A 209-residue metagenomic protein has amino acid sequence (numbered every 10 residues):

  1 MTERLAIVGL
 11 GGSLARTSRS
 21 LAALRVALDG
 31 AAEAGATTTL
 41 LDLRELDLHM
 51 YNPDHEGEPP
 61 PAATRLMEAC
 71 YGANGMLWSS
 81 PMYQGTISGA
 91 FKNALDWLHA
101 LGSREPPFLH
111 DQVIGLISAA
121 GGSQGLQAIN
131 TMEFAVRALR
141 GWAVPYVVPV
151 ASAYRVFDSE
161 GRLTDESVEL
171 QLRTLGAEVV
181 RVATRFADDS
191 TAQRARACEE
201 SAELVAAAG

Functional and structural regions predicted by a protein language model:
T2-A36: N-terminal beta1-alpha1 ligand-phosphate binding loop
T2-E3, V8, W142-G209: Glycine-rich phosphate/pyrophosphate-binding loop and the adjoining helix
G12, L43, A119-G121: Cofactor-binding loop segments of dinucleotide-utilizing enzymes, especially the Rossmann-like FAD- and NAD(P)+-binding
D29-A36, A100-S103, R137, G141 (+2 more regions): Generic secondary-structure signature for well-ordered alpha-helical cores
G35-M50, A143-A151: Short beta-strand elements in bilobed, periplasmic/extracellular small-molecule ligand-binding domains
L43-P60, V156-E160: N-terminal beta-loop-helix "entrance" segment that forms/cooperates in small-molecule cofactor or anionic ligand
E58-L139: Helix-loop-strand module that forms the ligand-binding subsite of alpha/beta enzymes
